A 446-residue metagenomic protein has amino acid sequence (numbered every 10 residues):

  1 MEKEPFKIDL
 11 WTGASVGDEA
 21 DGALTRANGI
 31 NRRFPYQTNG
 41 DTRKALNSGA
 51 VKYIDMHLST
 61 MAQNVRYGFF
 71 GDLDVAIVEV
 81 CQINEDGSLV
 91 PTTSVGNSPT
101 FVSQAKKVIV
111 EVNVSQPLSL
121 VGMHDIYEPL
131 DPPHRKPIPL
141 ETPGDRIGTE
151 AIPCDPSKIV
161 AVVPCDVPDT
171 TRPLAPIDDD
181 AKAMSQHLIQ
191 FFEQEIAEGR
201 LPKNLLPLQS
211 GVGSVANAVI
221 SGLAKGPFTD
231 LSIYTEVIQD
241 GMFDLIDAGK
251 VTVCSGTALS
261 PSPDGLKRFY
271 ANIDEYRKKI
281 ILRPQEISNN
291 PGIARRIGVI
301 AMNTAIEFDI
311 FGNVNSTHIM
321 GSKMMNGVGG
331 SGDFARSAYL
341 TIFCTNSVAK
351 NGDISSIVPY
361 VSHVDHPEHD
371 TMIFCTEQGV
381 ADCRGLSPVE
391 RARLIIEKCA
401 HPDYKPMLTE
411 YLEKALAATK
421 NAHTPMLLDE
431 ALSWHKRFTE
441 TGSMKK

Functional and structural regions predicted by a protein language model:
M1-K446: Conserved alpha/beta enzyme-core scaffold
